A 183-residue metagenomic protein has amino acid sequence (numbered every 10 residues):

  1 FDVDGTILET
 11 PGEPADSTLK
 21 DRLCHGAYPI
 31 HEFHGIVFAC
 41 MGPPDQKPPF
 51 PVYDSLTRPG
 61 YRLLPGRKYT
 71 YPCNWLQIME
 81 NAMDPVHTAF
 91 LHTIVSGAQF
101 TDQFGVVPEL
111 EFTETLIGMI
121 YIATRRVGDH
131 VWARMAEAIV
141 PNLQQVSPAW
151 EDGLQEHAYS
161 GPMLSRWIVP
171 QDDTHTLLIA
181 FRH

Functional and structural regions predicted by a protein language model:
F1-L63, I120: Rieske [2Fe-2S] iron-sulfur-binding domain
P43-H183: C-terminal catalytic domain of Rieske-type non-heme iron oxygenases
